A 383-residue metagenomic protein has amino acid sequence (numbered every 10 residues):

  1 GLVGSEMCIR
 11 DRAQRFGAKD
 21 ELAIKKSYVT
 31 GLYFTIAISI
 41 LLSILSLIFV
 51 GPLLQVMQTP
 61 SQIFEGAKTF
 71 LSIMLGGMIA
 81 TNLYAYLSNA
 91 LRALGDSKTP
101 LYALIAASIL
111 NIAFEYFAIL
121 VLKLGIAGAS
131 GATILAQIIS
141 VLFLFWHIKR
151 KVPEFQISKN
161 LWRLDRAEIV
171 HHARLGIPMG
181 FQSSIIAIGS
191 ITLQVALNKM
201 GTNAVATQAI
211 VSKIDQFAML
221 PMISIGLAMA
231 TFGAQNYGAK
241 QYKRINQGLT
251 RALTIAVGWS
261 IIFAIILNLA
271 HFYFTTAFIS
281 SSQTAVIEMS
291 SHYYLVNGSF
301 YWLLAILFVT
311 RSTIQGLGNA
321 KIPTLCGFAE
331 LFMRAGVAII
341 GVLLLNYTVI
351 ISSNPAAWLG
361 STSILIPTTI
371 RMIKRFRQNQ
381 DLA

Functional and structural regions predicted by a protein language model:
S5-I44, T81-P100, Q208-H271, L304-C326: Small-residue-rich hydrophobic transmembrane alpha-helices
T35, M74, P100, L104 (+8 more regions): Residue-level signature of transmembrane alpha-helical cores of multipass secondary-active transporters and flippases
L41-K68, S72, I262-T284: Short membrane-interface helical motifs at transmembrane helix boundaries in multi-pass membrane transporters
L54-S61, F117-L124, S184-K213, F217 (+3 more regions): Helix-terminus/linker motif at the lipid-water interface of multi-pass membrane proteins
S61-G66, I126-A127, E168-L175, L197-Q216 (+3 more regions): Interfacial/gating helices of multi-pass transporter permease domains
S61-Y84, Q216, M222, T284-T310: Alpha-helical transmembrane segments of multi-pass membrane proteins
S108-V141, Y273, F332-S363, P367 (+1 more regions): Membrane-interface helix-loop junctions in multi-pass transport and translocation proteins
T133, L144-I186, R375-A383: Interhelical loop/hinge segments that connect adjacent transmembrane helices in multipass membrane
